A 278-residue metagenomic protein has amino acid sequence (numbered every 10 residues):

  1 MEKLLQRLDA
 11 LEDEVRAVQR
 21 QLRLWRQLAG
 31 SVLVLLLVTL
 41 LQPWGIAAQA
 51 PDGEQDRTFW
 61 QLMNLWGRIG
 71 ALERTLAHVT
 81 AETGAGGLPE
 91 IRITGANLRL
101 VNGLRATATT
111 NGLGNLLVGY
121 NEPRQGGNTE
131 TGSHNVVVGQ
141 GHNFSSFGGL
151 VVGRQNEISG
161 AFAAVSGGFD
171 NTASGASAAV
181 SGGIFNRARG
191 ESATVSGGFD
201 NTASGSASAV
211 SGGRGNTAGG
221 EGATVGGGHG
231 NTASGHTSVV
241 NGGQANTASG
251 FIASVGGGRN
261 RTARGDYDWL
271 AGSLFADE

Functional and structural regions predicted by a protein language model:
L4-E14, Q19-Q21, L35, E54-E82: Amphipathic alpha-helical oligomerization/assembly segments
V18-A50: Single-pass membrane-anchoring alpha-helices
L37-L41, G45-Q49, W66-R74, T94-A96: Intrinsic N-terminal pre-sequences and regulatory tails
Q42-W44, A50-W60, G127-T129: Intrinsically disordered, low-complexity coil segments
Q49, Q55-L62, W66-R68, E90-I91 (+1 more regions): Extended, compositionally biased low-complexity polar/Lys-Gly-rich tracts and adjacent boundary/linker regions are
A77-E278: Periodic small-residue-enriched repeat registers in elongated scaffold domains
